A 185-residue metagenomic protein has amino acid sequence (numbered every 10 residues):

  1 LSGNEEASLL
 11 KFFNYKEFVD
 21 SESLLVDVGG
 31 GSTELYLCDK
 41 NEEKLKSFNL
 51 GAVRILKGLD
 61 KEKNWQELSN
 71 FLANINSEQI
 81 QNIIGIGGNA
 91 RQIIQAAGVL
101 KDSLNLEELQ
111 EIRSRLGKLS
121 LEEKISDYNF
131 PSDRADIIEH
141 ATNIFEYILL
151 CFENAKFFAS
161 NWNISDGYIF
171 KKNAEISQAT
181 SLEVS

Functional and structural regions predicted by a protein language model:
L1-E22, Y36-S185: Helical "lid/coupling" subdomains associated with nucleotide-phosphate turnover
L25: Conserved SAM-binding loop
V28-S32: Active-site-adjacent helix-turn-beta-strand microarchitecture at beta-sheet edges that either contains or buttresses
